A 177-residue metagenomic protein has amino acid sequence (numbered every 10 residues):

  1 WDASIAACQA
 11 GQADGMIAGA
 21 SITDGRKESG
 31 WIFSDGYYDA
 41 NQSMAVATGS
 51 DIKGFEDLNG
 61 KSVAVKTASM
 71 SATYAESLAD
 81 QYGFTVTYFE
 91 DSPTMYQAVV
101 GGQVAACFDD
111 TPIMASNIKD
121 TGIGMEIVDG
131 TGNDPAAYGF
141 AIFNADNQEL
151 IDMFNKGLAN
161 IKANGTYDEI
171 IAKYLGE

Functional and structural regions predicted by a protein language model:
W1-A6, V86-G101: Short helix-initiation/N-cap motifs at beta->coil->alpha
W1-D57, E126, G132: Acidic, polar ligand-binding/catalytic clefts
C8-Q9, L58, V99-V100, F140 (+1 more regions): Hydrophobic residues within well-ordered alpha-helices
D14-G19, S43-A45, V63-K66, V86-Y88 (+3 more regions): Structural recognition of the beta-strand scaffold that forms the well-ordered cores of secreted hydrolase catalytic
G19-E28, Y74-S77, V100-G101, A105-D134: A ligand-binding cleft/hinge motif common to bilobed small-molecule-binding domains
Q42-I52, A136-N155: A bilobed periplasmic-binding-protein/Venus flytrap-type ligand-binding module shared by bacterial periplasmic
F55-M70: Short loop->beta-strand "edge-of-pocket" segments that line small-molecule binding or catalytic clefts across diverse
M70-T87, M125-D129, K156-E177: Ligand-binding clefts/hinges and TM-proximal coupling segments of bilobed small-molecule sensing domains
